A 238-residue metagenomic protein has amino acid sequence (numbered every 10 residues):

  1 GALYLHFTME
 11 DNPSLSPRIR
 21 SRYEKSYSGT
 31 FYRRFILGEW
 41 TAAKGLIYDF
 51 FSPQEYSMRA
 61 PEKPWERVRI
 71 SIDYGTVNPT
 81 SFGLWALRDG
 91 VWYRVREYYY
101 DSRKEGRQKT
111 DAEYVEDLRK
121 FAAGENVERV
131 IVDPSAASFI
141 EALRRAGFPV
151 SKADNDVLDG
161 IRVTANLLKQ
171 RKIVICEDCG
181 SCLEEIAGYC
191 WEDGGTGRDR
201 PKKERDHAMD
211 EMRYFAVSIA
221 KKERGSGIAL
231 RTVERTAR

Functional and structural regions predicted by a protein language model:
G1-E10: Signature of the SF2 helicase/ATPase Hel1-core->accessory helical subdomain module
L3, R18-E24, P79, E234-R238: Class I S-adenosyl-L-methionine
F7, I36, D73, F82 (+3 more regions): A residue-level signal for conserved active-site and pocket-lining positions in enzyme catalytic cores
N12-I72: ATPase catalytic-site recognition across NTP-hydrolyzing enzymes
K63-L87: Gly/Thr-rich phosphate-binding beta-strand-loop-beta motif of the actin/hexokinase/Hsp70
G83, D89-K203, K222-R238: Mg2+-dependent endonuclease catalytic cores in nucleic-acid-processing enzymes, primarily RNase H-like
K202-E223: Acidic, Mg2+-coordinating catalytic module of metal-dependent nucleases/exonucleases that use a two-metal-ion mechanism
